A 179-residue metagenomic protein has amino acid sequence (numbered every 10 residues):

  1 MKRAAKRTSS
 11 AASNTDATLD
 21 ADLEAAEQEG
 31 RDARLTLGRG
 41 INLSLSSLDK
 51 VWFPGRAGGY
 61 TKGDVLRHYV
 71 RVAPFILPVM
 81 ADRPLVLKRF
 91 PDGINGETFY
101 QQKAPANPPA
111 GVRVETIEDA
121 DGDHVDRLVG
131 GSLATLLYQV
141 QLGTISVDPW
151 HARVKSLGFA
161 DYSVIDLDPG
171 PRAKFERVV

Functional and structural regions predicted by a protein language model:
M1-A5, V125-D126, A173: Long, low-complexity intrinsically disordered regions
M1-I41: Acidic, low-complexity intrinsically disordered tails
A4-A5, A21, A73, P169 (+1 more regions): Small-side-chain structural scaffolding
E24-L37, I41-D161: Active-site loop/lid in soluble adenylation, ligation, and acyl-transfer enzymes
D49-W52, P169-K174: A generic structural motif
G59-K62, P171-F175: Active-site oxyanion-binding pockets that recognize sulfate/phosphate
L66-H68, F175-V179: Long, well-ordered alpha-helical scaffolding segments within enzyme catalytic domains, especially pronounced
A160-P171: Short glycine-/aliphatic-rich beta-strand segments at the starts of folded cytosolic domains
